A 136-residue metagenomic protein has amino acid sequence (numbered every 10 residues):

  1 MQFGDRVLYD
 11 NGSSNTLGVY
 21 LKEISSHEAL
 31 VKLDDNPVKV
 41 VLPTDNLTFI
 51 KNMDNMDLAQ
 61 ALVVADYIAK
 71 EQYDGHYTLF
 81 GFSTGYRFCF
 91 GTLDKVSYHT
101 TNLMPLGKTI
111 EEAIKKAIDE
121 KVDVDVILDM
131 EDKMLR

Functional and structural regions predicted by a protein language model:
M1-F3, L58: N-terminal helix-cap/turn-to-beta initiation motif at the start of protein domains
F3-N46: Basic/aromatic-rich interaction segments and small domains that mediate binding to polyanionic partners
V19-E23, V40, K70-E71, T78-F80 (+1 more regions): Short, exposed beta-strand/loop patches in secreted or surface proteins that constitute
E28-A29, Y86-R87, V96: Hydrophobic residues embedded in beta-strands of well-ordered beta-sheets
M53-R87: Short N-terminal "domain-start" leader segments that mark the transition from disordered tails or signal peptides into
C89, L93-Y98, I118, K133: Intrinsic-disorder/low-complexity detector
K95-E112: A short, exposed loop/beta-hairpin motif centered on an aromatic-Gly-Thr core
G107-R136: Mixed-charge, Lys/Arg-enriched low-complexity segments
